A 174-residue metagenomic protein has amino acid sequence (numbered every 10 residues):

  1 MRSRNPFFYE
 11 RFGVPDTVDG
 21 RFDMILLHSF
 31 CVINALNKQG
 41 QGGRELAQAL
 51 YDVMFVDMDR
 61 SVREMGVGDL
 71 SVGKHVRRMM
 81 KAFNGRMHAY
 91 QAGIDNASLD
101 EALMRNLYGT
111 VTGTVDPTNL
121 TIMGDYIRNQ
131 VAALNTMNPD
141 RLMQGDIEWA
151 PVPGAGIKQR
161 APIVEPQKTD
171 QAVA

Functional and structural regions predicted by a protein language model:
M1-A174: Surface/interface-facing alpha-helical segments and adjacent flexible terminal/loop regions used for partner/assembly
